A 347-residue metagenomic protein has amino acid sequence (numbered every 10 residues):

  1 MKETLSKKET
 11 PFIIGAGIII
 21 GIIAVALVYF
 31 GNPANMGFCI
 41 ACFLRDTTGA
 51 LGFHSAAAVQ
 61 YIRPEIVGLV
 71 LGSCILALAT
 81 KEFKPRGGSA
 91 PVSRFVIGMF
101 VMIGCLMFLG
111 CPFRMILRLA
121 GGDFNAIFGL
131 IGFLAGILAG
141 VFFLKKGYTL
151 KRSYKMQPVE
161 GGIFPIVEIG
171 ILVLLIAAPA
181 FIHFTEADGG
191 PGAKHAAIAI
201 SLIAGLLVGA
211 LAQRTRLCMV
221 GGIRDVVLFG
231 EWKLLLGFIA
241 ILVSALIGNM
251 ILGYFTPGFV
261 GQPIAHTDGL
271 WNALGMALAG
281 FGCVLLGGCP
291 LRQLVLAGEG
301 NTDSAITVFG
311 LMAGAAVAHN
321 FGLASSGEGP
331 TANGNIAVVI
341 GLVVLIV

Functional and structural regions predicted by a protein language model:
M1-V347: Membrane-interfacial helix-loop segments of redox and metal-homeostasis proteins, especially TM-loop-TM junctions
